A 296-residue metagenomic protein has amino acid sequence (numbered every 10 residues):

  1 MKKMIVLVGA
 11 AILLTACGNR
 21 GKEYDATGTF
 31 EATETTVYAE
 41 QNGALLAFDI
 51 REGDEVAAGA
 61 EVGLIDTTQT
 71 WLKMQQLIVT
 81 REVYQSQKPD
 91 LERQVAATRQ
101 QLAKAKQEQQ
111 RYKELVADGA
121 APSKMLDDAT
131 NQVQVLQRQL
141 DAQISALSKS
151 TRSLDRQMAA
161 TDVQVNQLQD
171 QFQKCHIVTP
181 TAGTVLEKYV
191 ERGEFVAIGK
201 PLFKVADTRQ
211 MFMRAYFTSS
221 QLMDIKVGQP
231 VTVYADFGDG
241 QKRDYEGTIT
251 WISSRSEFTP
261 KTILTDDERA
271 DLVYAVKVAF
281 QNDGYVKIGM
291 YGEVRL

Functional and structural regions predicted by a protein language model:
K2-V8: Sec-dependent signal peptide recognition, specifically the positively charged N-region followed immediately by
L13-A16: C-terminal motif of bacterial Sec signal peptides marking the signal peptidase cleavage site
K22-D25, L72, Q76-Q87, R93 (+3 more regions): Extended amphipathic alpha-helical segments
K22-D25, V178-P180, D236-E246: Short coil-to-beta-strand transition motifs
E23-S86, D118-M125, E187-E191, T218-S220 (+3 more regions): Long, amphipathic coiled-coil "stalk"/hairpin helices in large membrane-associated assemblies
T29-F30, L46-D49, E55-E61, Q167-Q171 (+3 more regions): Surface-exposed patches in structured soluble domains
F217-Y245, A270-V294: Surface-exposed connector loops and short turns at secondary-structure junctions
R255-D266: Short, solvent-exposed secondary-structure boundary/capping segments
